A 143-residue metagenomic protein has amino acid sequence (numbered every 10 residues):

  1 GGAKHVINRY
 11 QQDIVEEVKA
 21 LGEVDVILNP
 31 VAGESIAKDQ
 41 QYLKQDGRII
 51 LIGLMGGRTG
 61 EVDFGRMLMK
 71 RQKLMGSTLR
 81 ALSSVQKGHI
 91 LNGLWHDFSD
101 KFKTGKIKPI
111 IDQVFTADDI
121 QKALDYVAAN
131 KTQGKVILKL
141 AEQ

Functional and structural regions predicted by a protein language model:
G1-S35, K87-I90: Adenosine-nucleotide cofactor-binding segment
I7, M75, I110: General small-molecule cofactor/ligand-binding pocket signal
D25-L28, R48-L51, P109-D112: Short catalytic-loop micro-motif centered on adjacent basic/acidic residues
E34-K106, K139-Q143: Glycine-rich phosphate-binding loop and adjacent beta-alpha segment of Rossmann(oid) nucleotide-cofactor-binding
T104-Q113, Q121-Q143: C-terminal capping/lid region of NAD(P)-dependent oxidoreductase domains
T116: A conserved short coil-to-beta-strand element within the FAD-binding core of flavoproteins
